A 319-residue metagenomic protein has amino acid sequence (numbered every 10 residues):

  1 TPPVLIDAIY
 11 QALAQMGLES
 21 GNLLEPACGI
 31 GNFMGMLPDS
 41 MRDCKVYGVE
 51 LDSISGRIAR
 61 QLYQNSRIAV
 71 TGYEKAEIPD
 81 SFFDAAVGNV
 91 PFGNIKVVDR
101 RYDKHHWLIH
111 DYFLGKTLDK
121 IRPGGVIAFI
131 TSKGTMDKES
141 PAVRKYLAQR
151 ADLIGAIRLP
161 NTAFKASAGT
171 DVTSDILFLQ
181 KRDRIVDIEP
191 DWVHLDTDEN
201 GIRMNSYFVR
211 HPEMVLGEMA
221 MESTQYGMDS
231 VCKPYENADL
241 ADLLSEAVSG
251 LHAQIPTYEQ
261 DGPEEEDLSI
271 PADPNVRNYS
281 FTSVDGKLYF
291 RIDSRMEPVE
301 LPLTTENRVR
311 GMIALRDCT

Functional and structural regions predicted by a protein language model:
T1-A14, E77, N161, S223-T319: Non-catalytic, mostly N-terminal accessory regions of nucleic-acid modification and defense proteins
T1-L62: Class I S-adenosyl-L-methionine
S20, F82-F83, L153, S174: Local beta-strand N-terminus motif with an aromatic residue
L51-S53, H106-K165, V172-L179: Conserved Class I SAM-dependent methyltransferase catalytic core
N65-Y73: Conserved SAM-binding strand-loop segment of SAM-dependent methyltransferases
E77-V87: A short acidic, Gly/Pro-enriched loop at the edge of an enzyme's catalytic core that lines a small-molecule cofactor
V87-P91, I130: Amphipathic alpha-helical repeat scaffolds
A166-G262: Flexible, glycine-/basic-rich loop-and-beta segments that form/coincide with the SAM-dependent methyltransferase
